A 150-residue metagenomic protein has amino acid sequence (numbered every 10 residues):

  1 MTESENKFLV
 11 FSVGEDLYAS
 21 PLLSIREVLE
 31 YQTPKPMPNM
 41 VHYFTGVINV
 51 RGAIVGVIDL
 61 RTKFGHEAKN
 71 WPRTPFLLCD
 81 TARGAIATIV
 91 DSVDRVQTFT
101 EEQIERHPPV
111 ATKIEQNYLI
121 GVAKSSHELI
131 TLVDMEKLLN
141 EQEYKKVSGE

Functional and structural regions predicted by a protein language model:
M1-E150: An acidic, low-aromatic, low-complexity terminal/linker signal
